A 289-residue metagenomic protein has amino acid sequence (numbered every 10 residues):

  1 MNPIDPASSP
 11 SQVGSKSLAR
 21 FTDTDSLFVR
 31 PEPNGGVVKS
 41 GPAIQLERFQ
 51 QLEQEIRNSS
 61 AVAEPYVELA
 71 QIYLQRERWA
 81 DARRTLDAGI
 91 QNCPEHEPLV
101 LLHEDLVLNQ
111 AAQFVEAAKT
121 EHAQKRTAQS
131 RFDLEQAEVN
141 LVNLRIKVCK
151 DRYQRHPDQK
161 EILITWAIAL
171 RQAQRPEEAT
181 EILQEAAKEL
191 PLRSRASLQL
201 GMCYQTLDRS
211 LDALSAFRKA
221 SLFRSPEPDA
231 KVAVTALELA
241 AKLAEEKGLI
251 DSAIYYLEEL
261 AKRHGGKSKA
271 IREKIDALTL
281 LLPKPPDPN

Functional and structural regions predicted by a protein language model:
S60-A61, P94, P157-D158, P191 (+2 more regions): Short coil turns that delineate tetratricopeptide repeat
E64, P98, E161, E178 (+3 more regions): Start-of-helix register in tetratricopeptide repeats
E68-L69, H103, W166, L200 (+3 more regions): Structural register within alpha-helical repeat arrays
Y73, V107, L170, Y204 (+3 more regions): Residue at a conserved register position within TPR or TPR-like alpha-solenoid repeats
I90-Q91, K188, A220-R224, E259-K262: Amphipathic alpha-helical segments of tetratricopeptide repeats
